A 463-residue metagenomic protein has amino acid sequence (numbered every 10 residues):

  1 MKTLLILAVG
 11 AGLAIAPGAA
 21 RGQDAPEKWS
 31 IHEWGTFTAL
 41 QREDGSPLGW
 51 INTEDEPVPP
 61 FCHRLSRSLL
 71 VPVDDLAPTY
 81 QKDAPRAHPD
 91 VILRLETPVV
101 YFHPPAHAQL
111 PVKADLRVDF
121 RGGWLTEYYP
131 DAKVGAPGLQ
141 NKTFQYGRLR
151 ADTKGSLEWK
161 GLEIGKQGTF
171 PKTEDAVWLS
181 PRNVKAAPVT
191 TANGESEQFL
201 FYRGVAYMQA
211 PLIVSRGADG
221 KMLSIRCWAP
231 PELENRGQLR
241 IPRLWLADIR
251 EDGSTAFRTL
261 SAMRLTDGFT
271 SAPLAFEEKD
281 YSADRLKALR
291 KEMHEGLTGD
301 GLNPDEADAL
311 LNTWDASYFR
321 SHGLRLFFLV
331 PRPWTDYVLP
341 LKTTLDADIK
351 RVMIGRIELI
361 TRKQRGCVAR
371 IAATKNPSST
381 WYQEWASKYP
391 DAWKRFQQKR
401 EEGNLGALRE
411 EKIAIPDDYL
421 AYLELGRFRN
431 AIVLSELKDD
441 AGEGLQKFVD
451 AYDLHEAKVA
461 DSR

Functional and structural regions predicted by a protein language model:
M1-L4: Positively charged n-region of N-terminal signal peptides that target proteins for export
I6-A16: Bacterial N-terminal signal peptides
G18-G22: Sec/Tat signal peptide C-region and signal peptidase I cleavage site
Q23-R463: Protease-labile, long low-complexity intrinsically disordered regions enriched in Pro/Ser/Thr
